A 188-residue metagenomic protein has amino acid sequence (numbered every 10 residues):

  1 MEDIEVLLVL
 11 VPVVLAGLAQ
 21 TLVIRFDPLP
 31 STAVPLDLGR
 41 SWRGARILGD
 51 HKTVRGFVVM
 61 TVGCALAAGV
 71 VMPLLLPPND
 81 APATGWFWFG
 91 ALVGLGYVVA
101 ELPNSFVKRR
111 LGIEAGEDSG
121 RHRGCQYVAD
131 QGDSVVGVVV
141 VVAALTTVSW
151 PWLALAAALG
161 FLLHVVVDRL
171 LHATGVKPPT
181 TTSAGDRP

Functional and structural regions predicted by a protein language model:
M1-A68, M72-V139, T147-P188: Interhelical loop and helix-boundary elements at the membrane-water interface of polytopic inner-membrane proteins
